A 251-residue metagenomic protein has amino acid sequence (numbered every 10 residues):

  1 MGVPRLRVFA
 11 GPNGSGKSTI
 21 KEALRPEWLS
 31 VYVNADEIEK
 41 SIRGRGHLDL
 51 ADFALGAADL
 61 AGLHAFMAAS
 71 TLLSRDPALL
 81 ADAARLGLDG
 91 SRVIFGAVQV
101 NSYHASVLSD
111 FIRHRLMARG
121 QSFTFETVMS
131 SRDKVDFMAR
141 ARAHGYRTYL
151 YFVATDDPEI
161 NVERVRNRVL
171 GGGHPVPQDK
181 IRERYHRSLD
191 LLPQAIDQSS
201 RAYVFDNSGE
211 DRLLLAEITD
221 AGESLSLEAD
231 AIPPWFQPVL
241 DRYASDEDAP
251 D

Functional and structural regions predicted by a protein language model:
M1-P4, R115-M117: Phosphate-binding P-loop
L6-V8: Short hydrophobic/aromatic beta-strand immediately N-terminal to the Walker A/P-loop
P12-N13: The conserved Walker
G16: Conserved glycine(s) of the Walker
I20: Hydrophobic positions on the alpha1 helix immediately C-terminal to the Walker A/P-loop
L24-A118: Conserved substrate/cofactor phosphate-moiety recognition/catalytic segment in nucleotide-dependent phosphotransferases
R142-L191: A glycine- and Lys/Arg-enriched "phosphate-lid" helix/loop adjacent to the NTP-binding pocket of small-molecule kinases
Q194-D251: NTP-dependent small-molecule kinase module
